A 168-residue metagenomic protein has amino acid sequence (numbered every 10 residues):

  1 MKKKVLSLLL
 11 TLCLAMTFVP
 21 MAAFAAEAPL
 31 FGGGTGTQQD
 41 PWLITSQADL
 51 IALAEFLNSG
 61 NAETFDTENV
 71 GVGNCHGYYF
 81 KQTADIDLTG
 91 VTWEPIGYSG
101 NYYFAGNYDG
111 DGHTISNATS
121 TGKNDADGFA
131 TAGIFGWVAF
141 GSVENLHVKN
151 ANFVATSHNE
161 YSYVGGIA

Functional and structural regions predicted by a protein language model:
M1-V5, L9-L10: Positively charged n-region of N-terminal signal peptides that target proteins for export
M16-F24: C-terminal segment of classical bacterial N-terminal signal peptides
F24-A168: Surface-exposed repetitive/solenoidal architectures
